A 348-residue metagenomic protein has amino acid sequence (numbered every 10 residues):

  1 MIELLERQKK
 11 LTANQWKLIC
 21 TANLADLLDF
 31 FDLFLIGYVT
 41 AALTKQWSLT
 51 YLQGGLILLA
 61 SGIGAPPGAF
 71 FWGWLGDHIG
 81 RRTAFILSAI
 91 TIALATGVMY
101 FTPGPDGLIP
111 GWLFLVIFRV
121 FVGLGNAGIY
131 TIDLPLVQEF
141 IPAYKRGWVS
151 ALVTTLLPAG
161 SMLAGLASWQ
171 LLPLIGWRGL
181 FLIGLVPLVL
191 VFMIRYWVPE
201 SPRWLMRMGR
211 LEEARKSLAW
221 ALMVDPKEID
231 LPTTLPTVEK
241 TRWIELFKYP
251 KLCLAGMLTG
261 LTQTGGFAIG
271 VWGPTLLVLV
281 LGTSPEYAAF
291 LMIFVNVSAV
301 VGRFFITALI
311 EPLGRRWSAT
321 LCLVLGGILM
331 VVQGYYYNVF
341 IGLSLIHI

Functional and structural regions predicted by a protein language model:
M1-F31: Cytosolic juxtamembrane N-terminal segment immediately preceding the first transmembrane helix of multi-pass
M1-Q8, R195-K251: Intracellular cytosolic loops and amphipathic helices of Major Facilitator Superfamily
I36-G37, Y249-V300: Extracytoplasmic gate region of multi-pass secondary transporters
F70-G80, R303-G314: Helix-to-loop junctions at the C-terminal end of transmembrane segments in multipass secondary transporters
I90-L108, L325-Y337: C-terminal ends and interior cores of transmembrane alpha-helices in multi-pass membrane transporters/permeases
K145-P173, P187-L188: Glycine-rich segments within core transmembrane alpha-helices of 12-TM secondary carriers
I346-I348: Conserved small/polar residues in nucleotide/adenosyl-binding loops
